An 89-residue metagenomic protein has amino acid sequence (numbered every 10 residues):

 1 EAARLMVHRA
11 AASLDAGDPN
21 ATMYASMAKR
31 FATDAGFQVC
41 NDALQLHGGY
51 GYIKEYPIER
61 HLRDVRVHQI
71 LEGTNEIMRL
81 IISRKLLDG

Functional and structural regions predicted by a protein language model:
E1-G89: Alpha-helical interface subdomain recognition
